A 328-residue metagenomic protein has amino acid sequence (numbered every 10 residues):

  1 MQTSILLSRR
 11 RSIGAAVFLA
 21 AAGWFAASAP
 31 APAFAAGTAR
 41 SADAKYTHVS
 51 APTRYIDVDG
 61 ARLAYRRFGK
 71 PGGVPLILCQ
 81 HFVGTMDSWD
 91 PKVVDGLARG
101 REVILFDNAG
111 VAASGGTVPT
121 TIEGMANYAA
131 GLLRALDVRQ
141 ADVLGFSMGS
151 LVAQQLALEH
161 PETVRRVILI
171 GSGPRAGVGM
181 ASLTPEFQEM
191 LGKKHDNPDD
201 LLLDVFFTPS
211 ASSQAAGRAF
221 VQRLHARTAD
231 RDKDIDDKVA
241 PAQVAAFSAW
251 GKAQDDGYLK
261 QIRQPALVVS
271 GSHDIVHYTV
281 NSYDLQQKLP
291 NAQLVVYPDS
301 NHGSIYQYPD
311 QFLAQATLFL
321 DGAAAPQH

Functional and structural regions predicted by a protein language model:
A61-G115: Conserved HGGG/HGGXW glycine-rich cap/lid loop of the alpha/beta-hydrolase fold
I104-L144: Active-site loop/oxyanion-hole signature of alpha/beta-hydrolase fold enzymes
S150-P161, V167: Short glycine-enriched nucleophile-adjacent loop and the immediately C-terminal alpha-helix near the catalytic center
L158, V167-H195: Flexible "cap/lid" loop of the alpha/beta hydrolase fold
D200-A253, G257-Y258: Conserved alpha/beta-hydrolase catalytic His-Asp/Glu region
I262, V268-S270: Short beta-strand/loop motif that positions the catalytic acidic residue of the alpha/beta-hydrolase fold
I275-N281: Conserved alpha/beta-hydrolase "acid-adjacent" motif
A292-H328: Catalytic active-site module of serine/aspartate enzymes centered on a nucleophile-bearing elbow/loop
